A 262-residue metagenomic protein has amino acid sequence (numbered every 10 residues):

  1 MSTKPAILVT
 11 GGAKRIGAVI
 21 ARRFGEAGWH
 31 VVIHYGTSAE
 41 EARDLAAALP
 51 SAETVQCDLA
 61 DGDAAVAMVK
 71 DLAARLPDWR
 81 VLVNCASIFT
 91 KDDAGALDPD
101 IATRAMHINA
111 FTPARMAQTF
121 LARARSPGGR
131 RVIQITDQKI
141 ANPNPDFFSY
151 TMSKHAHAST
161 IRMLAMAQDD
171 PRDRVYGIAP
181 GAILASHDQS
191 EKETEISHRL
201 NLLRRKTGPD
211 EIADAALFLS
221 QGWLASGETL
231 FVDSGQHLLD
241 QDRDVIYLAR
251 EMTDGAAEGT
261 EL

Functional and structural regions predicted by a protein language model:
A13-R15: Conserved glycine-rich cofactor-binding loop
F24, A158, Q168-I183, A225-V232: Conserved Rossmann-fold SDR core element
A27-D44: Conserved glycine-rich Rossmann-like NAD(P)H-binding loop of the short-chain dehydrogenase/reductase
A39, Q56-M68, P99, D210: The beta1-alpha1 cofactor-binding region of Rossmann-like NAD(H)/NADP(H)-dependent oxidoreductases
V66, I88-T103, G128, D146-S149 (+2 more regions): Conserved mid-core segment of classical short-chain dehydrogenase/reductases
I88, R130-D170, A182: Catalytic loop of short-chain dehydrogenase/reductase
D210-V232, H237-L238: C-terminal substrate-recognition "lid" of short-chain dehydrogenase/reductases
